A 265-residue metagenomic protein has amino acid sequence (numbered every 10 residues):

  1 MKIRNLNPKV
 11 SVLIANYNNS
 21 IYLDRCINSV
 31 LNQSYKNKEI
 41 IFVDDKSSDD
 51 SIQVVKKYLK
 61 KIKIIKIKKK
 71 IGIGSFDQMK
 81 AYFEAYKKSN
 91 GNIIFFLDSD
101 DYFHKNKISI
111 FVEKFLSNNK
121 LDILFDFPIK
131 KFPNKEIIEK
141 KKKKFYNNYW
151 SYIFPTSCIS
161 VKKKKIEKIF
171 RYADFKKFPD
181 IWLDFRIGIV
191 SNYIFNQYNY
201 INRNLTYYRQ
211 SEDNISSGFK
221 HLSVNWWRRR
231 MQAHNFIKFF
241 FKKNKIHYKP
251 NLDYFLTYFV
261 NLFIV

Functional and structural regions predicted by a protein language model:
M1-S29: N-proximal low-complexity "stem/linker" segments adjacent to membrane-targeting elements
N28-N37: Short, acidic, metal-binding catalytic loop of nucleotide-sugar glycosyltransferases
D44-Q53, D98: A conserved acidic beta->alpha catalytic loop
K69-S89: Glycine-rich, basic loop-to-helix element that forms the pyrophosphate-binding segment of sugar-nucleotide handling
I94: Short aromatic/hydrophobic "clamp" motif used to bind/position activated sugar donors
L97, F103-K107, V161, L183: Hydrophobic/aromatic residue at the end of a short beta strand that borders the catalytic acidic motif
Y102, N106-I137: Conserved donor NDP-sugar-binding/catalytic core segment of glycosyltransferases
K144-H221: Conserved nucleotide-sugar donor-binding catalytic segment
